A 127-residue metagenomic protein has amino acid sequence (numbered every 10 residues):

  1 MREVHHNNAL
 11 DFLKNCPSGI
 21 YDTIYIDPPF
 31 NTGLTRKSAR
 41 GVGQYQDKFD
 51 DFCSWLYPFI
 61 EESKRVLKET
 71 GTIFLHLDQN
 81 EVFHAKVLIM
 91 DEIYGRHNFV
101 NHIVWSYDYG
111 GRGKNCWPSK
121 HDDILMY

Functional and structural regions predicted by a protein language model:
M1-Y127: Core catalytic lobe of class I
